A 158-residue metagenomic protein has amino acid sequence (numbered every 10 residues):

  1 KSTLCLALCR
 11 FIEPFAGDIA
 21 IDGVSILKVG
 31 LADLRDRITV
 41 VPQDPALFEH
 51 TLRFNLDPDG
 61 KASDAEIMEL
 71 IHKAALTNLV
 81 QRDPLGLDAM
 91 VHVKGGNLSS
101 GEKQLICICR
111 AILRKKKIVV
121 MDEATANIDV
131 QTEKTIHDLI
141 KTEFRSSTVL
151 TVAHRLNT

Functional and structural regions predicted by a protein language model:
T3, S99-S100, I106-A111, T135 (+1 more regions): ABC ATPase nucleotide-binding domain "signature" region
L8-C9: Helix-to-loop junction immediately C-terminal to a conserved catalytic motif
G17-V24, L34: Conserved ABC transporter NBD signature motif
A20, K28, R53-V93, H137-D138 (+1 more regions): ABC ATPase nucleotide-binding domain helical subdomain, centered on the C-loop/LSGGQ "ABC signature"
L113-K117, S146: A short, proline-enriched helix->beta-strand linker immediately N-terminal to the Walker B motif in ABC-type P-loop
V119-E123: Catalytic Walker B motif of ABC-type/P-loop ATPase nucleotide-binding domains
E133-R145, N157: Helical segment within the ABC ATPase nucleotide-binding domain
S146-A153: Conserved H-loop
